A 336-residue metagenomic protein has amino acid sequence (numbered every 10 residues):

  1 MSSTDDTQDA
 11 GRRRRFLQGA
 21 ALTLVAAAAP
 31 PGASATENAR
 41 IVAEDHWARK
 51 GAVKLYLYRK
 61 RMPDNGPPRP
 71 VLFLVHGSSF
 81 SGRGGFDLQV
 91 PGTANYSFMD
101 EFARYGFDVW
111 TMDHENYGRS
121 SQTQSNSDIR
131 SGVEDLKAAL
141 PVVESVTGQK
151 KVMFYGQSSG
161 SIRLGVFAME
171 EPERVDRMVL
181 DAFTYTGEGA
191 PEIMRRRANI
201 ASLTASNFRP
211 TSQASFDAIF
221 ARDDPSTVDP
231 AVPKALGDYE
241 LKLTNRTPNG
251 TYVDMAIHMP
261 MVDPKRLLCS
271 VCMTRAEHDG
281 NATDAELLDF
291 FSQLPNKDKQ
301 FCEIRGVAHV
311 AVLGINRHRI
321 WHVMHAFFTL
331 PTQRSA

Functional and structural regions predicted by a protein language model:
M1-G11, L22: N-terminal secretory signal peptides
R15-A35: N-terminal export signals
T36-D64: N-terminal cap/lid segment of alpha/beta-hydrolase-fold proteins
G66-P68, L72-R104: Short, surface-exposed "cap/lid" segments of acyl-processing enzymes
E134-K150: Conserved acidic catalytic loop of the alpha/beta-hydrolase fold
E192-T274: Alpha/beta-hydrolase
G280-E286: Conserved alpha/beta-hydrolase "acid-adjacent" motif
V307-R317: Catalytic histidine-centered segment of alpha/beta-hydrolase-like enzymes
